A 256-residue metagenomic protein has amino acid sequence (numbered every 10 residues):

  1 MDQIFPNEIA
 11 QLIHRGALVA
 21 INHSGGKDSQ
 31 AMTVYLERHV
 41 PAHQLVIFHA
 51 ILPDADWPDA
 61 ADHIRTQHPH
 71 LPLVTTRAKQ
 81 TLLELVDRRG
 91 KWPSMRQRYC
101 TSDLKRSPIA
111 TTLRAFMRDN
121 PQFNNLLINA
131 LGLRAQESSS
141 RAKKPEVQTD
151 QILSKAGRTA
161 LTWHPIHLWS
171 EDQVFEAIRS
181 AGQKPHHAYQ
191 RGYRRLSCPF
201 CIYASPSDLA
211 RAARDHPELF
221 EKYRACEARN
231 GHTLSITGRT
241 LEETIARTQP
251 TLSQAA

Functional and structural regions predicted by a protein language model:
M1-A256: Nucleotide-activated chemistry modules centered on ATP-dependent adenylation/adenylyltransferase
